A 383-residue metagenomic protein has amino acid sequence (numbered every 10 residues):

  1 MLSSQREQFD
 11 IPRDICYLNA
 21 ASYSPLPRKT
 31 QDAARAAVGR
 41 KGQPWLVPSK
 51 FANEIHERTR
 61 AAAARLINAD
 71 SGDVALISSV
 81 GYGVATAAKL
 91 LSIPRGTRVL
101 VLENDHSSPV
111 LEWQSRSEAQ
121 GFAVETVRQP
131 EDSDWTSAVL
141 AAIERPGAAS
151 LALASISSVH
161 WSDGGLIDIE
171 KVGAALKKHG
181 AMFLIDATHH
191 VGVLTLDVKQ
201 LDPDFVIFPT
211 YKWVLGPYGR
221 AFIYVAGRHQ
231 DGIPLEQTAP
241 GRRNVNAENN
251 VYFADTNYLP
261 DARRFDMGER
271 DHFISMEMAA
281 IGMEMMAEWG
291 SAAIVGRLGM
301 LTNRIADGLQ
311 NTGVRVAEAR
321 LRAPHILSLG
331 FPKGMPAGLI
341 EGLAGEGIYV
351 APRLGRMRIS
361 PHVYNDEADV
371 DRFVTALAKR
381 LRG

Functional and structural regions predicted by a protein language model:
M1-G383: Pyridoxal 5′-phosphate
